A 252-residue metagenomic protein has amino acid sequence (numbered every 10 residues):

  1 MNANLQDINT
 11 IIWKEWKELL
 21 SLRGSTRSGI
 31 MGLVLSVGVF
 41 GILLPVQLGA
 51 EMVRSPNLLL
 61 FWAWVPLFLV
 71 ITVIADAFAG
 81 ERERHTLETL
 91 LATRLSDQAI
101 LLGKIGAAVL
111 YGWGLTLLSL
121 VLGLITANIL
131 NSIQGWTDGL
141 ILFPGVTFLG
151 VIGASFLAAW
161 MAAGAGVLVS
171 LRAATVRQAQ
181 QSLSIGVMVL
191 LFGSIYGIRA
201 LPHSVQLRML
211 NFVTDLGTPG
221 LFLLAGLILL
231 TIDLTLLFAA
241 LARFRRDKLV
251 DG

Functional and structural regions predicted by a protein language model:
M1-I30, R246-G252: Aromatic- and glycine-rich beta-strand/loop motifs that create alpha-glucan
W16, L20, R172, I228-G252: Junction motif at the cytosolic side of a transmembrane helix
K17, S21, D76-G80, Q98-S119 (+1 more regions): Alpha-helical transmembrane segments of multi-pass membrane proteins
F40, N57-G80: Long, hydrophobic alpha-helical segments
I42-G49, G145-V146, M161-T214: Transmembrane helix segments
L67-T72, V146-A154, L221-A225: Short alpha-helical transmembrane interface motifs in multi-pass membrane proteins
L91-D97: Short helix-to-coil transition segments within interhelical loops that connect adjacent transmembrane helices
L110-M161, V167: Secretory targeting signals
